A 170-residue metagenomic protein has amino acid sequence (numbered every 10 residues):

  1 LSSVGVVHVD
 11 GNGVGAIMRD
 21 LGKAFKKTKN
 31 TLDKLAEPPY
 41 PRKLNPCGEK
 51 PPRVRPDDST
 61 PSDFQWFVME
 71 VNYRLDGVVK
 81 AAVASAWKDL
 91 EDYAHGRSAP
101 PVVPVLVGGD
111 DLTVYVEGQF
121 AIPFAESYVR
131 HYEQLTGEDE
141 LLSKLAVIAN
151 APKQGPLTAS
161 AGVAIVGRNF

Functional and structural regions predicted by a protein language model:
L1-F170: Regulatory and interdomain segments flanking nucleotide-handling catalytic cores in signaling/defense enzymes
